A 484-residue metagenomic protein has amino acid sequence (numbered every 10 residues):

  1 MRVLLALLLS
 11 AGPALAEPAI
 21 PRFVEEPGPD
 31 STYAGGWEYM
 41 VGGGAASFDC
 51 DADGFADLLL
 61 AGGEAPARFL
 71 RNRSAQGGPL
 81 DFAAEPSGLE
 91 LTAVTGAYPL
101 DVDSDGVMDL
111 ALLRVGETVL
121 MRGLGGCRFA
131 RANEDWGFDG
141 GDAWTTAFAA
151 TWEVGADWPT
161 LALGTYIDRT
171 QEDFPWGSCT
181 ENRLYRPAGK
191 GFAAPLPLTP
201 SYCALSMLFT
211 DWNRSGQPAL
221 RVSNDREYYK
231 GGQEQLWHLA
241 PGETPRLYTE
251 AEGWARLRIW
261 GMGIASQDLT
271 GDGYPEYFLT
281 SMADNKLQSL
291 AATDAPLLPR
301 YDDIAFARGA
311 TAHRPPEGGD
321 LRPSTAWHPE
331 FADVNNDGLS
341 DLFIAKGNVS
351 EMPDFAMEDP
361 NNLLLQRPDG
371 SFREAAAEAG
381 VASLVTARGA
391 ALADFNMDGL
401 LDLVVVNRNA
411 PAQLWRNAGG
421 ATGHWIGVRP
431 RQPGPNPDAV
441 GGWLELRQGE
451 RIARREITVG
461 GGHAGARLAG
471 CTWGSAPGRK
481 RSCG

Functional and structural regions predicted by a protein language model:
E17-G35, A156-L161, T165, E243-P245 (+3 more regions): Gly/Ser/Thr/Pro-enriched helix-cap/hinge segments flanking short amphipathic alpha-helices
A19-W37, A83-T92, A132-W144, A194-C203 (+5 more regions): Short loop/turn motifs that recur once per blade in beta-propeller domains
E25-G63: Beta-strand-rich domains and repeat architectures in extracellular enzymes and scaffolds, especially beta-propellers
G42-A52, R71, V94-S104, M108 (+10 more regions): Beta-propeller blade termini
F55-G62, V107-R114, P159-Y166, M207 (+4 more regions): Hydrophobic beta-strand segments that make up the repeating blades of beta-propeller and related beta-repeat
V94-G96, V115-E153, D168-P175, C179-E181 (+2 more regions): Asp-box/WD-like beta-propeller blade repeats and closely related beta-sheet repeat scaffolds
L163-T180, S223-G231, I344-E358: Short, conserved, GDST-rich strand-edge loop motifs in beta-rich repeat architectures
T180-A188, E234-A240, P360-Q366: Beta-propeller blade signature
